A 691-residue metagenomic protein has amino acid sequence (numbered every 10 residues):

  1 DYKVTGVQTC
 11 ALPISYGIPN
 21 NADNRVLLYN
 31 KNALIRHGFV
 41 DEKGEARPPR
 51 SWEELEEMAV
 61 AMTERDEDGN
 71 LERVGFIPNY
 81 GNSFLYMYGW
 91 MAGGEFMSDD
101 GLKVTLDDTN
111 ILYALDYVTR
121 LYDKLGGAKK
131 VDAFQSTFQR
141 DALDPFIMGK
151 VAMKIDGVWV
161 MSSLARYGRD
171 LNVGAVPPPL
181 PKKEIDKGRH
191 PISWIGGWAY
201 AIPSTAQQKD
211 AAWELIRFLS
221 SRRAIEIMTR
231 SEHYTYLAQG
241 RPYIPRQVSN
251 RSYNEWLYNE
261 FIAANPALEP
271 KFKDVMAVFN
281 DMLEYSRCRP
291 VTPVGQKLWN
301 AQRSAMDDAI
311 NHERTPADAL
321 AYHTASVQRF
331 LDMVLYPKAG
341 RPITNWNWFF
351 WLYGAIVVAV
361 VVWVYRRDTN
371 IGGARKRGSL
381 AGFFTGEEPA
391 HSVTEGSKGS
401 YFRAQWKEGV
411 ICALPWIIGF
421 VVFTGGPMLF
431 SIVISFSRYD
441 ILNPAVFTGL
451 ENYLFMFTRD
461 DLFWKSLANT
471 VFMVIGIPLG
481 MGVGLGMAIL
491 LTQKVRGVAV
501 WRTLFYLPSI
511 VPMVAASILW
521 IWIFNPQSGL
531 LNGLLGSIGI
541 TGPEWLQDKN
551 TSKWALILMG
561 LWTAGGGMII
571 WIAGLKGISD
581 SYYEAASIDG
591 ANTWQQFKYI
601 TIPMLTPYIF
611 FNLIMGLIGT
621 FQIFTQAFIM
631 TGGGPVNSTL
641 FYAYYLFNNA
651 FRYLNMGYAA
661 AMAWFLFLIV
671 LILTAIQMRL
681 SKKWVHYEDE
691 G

Functional and structural regions predicted by a protein language model:
Y2-C10: Single conserved hydrophobic/aromatic residue that forms the stacking wall/gate of nucleotide- or nucleobase-binding
I14-N21, R25-L27, I35, E53-V104 (+2 more regions): Extracytoplasmic/periplasmic solute-binding protein
R50-E56, V131-I147: Short helix-initiation/N-cap motifs at beta->coil->alpha
E56-A61, D100-S136, P178-P181: Glycine-centered hinge/linker elements that transmit conformational signals in sensory and ligand-binding systems
V160-D170, P181-N300: C-terminal lobe and pocket-closing loops of periplasmic/extracytoplasmic Venus-flytrap solute-binding proteins
A267-W363: Conserved C-terminal helix/tail region of periplasmic/extracytoplasmic solute-binding proteins
V360-A413, R496-V498, M678-G691: Transmembrane alpha-helical segments of polytopic membrane transport and secretion proteins
Q405-G691: A structural signal for multi-pass alpha-helical bundles of membrane permease subunits that mediate small-molecule
